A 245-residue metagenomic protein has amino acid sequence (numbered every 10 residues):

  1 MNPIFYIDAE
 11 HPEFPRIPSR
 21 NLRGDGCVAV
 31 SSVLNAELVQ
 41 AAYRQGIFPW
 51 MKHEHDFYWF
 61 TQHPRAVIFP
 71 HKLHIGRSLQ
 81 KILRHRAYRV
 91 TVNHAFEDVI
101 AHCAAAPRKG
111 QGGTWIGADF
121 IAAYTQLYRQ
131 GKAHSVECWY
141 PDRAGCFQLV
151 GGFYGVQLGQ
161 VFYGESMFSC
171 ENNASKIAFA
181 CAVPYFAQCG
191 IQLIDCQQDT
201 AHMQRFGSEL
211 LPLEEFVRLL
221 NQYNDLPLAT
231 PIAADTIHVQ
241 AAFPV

Functional and structural regions predicted by a protein language model:
M1-V245: N-acyltransferase acceptor-side catalytic subdomain
